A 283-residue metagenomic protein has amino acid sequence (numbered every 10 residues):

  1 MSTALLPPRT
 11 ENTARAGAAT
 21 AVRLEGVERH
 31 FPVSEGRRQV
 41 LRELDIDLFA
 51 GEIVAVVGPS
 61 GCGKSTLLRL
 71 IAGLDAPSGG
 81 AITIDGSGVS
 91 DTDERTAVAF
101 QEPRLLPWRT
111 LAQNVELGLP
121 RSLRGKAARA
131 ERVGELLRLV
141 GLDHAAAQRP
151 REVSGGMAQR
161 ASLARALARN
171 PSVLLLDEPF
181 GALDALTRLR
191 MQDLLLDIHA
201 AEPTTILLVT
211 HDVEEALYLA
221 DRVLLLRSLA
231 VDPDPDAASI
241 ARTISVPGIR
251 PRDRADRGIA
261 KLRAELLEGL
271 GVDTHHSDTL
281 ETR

Functional and structural regions predicted by a protein language model:
G17-A21, H30-E43: A short, flexible loop at the N-terminus of ABC-type nucleotide-binding domains that lies
V57-P59: The feature captures the beta-strand-to-loop junction immediately N-terminal to the Walker
A72: Helix-to-loop junction immediately C-terminal to a conserved catalytic motif
G80-T92: Conserved ABC transporter NBD signature motif
A112-P120, A130, G134, S245: Short helical segment in ABC ATPase nucleotide-binding domains corresponding to the A-loop/adjacent helical element
A127-A145, D197: Conserved ABC ATPase "signature" region
Q148-R151, R169: Conserved signature/switch motifs of ABC ATPase nucleotide-binding domains
L163: Hydrophobic anchor residue at the start of the ABC signature
